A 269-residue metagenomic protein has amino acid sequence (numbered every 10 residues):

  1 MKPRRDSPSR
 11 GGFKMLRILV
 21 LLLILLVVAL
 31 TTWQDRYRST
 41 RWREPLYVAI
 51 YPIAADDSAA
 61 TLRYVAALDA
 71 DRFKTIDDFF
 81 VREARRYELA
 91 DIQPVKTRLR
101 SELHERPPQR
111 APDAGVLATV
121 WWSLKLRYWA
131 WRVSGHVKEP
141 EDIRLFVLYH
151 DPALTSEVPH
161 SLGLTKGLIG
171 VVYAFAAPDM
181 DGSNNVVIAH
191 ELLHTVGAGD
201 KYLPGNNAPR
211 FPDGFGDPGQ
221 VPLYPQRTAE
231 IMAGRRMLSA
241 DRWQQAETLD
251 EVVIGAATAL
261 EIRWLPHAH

Functional and structural regions predicted by a protein language model:
K2-R4, R10-L30, S161-K166, G170 (+2 more regions): Metalloprotease/metallohydrolase-associated module, dominated by Zn2+-dependent proteases
R10-K138, Y149: Propeptide-to-catalytic entry region of secreted or membrane-anchored zinc metalloproteases
A49-I53, R144-V147, V171, I231: Soluble periplasmic/extracytoplasmic beta-strand elements of cell-envelope proteins
A54-D56, V147-T155, R235-M237: Short, flexible beta-strand-to-coil junctions
D57-R63, L154-S156, D179, S239-W243: Short, solvent-exposed loop/turn elements at domain surfaces
A60-R72, L164, A176-N185, Y224: Extracytoplasmic/periplasmic, Sec-exported soluble proteins
R72, I76, N184-I188, Q245 (+1 more regions): Stable alpha-helical elements in mature extracytoplasmic
Y128-P204: Active-site-proximal segment of zinc-dependent metalloprotease catalytic domains
